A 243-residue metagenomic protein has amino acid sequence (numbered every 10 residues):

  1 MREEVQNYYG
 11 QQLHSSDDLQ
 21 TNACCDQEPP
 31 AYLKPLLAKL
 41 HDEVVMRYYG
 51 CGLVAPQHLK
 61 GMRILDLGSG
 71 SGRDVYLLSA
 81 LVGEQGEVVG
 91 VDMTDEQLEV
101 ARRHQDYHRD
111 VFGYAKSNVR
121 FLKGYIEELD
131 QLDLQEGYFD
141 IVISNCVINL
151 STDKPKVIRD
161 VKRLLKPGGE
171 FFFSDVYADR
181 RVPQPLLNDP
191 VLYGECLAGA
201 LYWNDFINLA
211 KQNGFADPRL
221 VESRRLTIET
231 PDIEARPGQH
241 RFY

Functional and structural regions predicted by a protein language model:
M1-Q27: N-terminal auxiliary segments of SAM/dcSAM-dependent transferases
D26-R63, L77, L81: Conserved alpha-helix/loop element of class I SAM-dependent methyltransferases that forms part of the SAM/SAH-binding
L59, R63-L67, V75-L129: Class I SAM-dependent methyltransferase SAM/SAH-binding core
D130-I141: A short acidic, Gly/Pro-enriched loop at the edge of an enzyme's catalytic core that lines a small-molecule cofactor
D140-D153: A short SAM/SAH-binding and catalytic strip from SAM-dependent methyltransferases
P155-E170: A short glycine-rich, Lys/Arg-flanked "PGG" loop and its adjoining helix->strand segment in the class I
Y177-L197: Short, glycine-/aromatic-enriched active-site segment of Class I SAM-dependent methyltransferases
G199-G214: Short alpha-helix
